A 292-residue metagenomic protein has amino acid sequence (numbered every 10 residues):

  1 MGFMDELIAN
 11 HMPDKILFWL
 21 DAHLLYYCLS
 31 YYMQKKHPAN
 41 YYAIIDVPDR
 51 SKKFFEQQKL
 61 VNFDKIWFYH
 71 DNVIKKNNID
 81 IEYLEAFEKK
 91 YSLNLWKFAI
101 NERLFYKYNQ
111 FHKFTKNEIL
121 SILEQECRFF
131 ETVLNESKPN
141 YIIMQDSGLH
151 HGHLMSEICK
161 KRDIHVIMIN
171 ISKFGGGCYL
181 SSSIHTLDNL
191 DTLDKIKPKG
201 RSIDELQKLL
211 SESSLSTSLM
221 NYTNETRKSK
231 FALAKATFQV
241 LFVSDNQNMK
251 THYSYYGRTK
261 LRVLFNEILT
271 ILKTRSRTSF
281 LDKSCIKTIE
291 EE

Functional and structural regions predicted by a protein language model:
F3, L7, F18-A22, Y26-Y27 (+3 more regions): Intrinsically disordered, low-structural-confidence terminal and linker regions
E6-H23, I45-V47, T115, I143: Nucleotide-activated donor-dependent transferases that construct or modify glycoconjugates
I16-W19, Y141-Q145, S202, L210: Short catalytic-loop micro-motif centered on adjacent basic/acidic residues
W19-H37, S156: Histidine-anchored nucleotide/phosphate-binding helix
L25-C28, S51-K52, H150-H153: Short, well-ordered alpha-helical microsegments
Y31-R128, I171-T278: Conserved N-terminal ligand/cofactor-binding loop architecture of enzyme catalytic domains
R128-T192: Conserved nucleotide-sugar donor-interacting segment of glycosyltransferase catalytic cores, predominantly GT-B
K287-E292: Long, K/E/R/D-enriched contiguous segments that form extended
